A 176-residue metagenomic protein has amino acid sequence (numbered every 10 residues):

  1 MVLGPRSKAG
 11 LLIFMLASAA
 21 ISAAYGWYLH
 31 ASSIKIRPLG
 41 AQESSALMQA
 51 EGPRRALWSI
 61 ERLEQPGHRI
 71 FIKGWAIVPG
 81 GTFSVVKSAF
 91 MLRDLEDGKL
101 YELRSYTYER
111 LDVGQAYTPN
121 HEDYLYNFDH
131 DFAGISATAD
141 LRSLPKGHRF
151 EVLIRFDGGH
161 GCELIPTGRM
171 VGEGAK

Functional and structural regions predicted by a protein language model:
M1-R6: N-terminal Lys/Arg-rich, disordered targeting/topogenic segments
S7-K176: Basic, ligand-binding patches in group-transfer machinery, especially extracytoplasmic/periplasmic segments
